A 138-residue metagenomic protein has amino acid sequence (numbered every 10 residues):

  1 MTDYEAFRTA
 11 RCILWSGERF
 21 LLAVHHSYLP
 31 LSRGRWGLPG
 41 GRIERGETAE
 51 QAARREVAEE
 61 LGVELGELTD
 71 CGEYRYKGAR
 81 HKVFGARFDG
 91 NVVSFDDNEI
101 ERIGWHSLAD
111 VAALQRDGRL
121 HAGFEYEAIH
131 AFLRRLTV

Functional and structural regions predicted by a protein language model:
M1-L21: Conserved N-terminal beta-strand and adjoining loop/helix that marks the start of the Nudix/MutT-like hydrolase domain
E5-F7, W15, P30-L31, G78 (+1 more regions): A generic fold-level signal
L14-W15, L22, A86, W105: Conserved hydrophobic "DFG−1" position in protein kinase catalytic cores
R19-R55, E59: Conserved Nudix-box catalytic region and its N-terminal flanking loop in Nudix hydrolases and closely related
R42-F124: Unchanged
H121-V138: Charged phosphate-binding loop/patch that engages nucleotide di/tri-phosphates or the phosphate backbone of nucleic
